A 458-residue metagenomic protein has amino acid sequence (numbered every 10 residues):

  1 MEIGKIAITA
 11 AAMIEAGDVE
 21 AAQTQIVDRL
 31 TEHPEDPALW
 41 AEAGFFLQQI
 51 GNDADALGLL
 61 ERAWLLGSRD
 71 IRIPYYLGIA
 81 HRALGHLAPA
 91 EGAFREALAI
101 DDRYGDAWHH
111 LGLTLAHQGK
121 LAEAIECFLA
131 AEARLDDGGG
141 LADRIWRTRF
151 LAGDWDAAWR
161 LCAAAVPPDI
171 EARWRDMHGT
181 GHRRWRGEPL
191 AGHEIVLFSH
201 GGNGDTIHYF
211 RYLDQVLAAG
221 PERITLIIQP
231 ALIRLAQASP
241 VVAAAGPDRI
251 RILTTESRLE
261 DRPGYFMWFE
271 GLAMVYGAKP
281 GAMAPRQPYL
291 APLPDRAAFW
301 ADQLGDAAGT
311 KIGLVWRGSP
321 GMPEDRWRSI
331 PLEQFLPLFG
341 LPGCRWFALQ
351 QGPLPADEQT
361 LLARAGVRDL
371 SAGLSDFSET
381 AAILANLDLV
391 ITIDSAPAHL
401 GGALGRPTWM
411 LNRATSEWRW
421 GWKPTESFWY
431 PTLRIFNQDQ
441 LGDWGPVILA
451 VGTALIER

Functional and structural regions predicted by a protein language model:
M1-L389, D394-R458: Alpha-helical solenoid repeat scaffolds of the TPR/TPR-like class and their adjacent stem/linker regions that mediate
